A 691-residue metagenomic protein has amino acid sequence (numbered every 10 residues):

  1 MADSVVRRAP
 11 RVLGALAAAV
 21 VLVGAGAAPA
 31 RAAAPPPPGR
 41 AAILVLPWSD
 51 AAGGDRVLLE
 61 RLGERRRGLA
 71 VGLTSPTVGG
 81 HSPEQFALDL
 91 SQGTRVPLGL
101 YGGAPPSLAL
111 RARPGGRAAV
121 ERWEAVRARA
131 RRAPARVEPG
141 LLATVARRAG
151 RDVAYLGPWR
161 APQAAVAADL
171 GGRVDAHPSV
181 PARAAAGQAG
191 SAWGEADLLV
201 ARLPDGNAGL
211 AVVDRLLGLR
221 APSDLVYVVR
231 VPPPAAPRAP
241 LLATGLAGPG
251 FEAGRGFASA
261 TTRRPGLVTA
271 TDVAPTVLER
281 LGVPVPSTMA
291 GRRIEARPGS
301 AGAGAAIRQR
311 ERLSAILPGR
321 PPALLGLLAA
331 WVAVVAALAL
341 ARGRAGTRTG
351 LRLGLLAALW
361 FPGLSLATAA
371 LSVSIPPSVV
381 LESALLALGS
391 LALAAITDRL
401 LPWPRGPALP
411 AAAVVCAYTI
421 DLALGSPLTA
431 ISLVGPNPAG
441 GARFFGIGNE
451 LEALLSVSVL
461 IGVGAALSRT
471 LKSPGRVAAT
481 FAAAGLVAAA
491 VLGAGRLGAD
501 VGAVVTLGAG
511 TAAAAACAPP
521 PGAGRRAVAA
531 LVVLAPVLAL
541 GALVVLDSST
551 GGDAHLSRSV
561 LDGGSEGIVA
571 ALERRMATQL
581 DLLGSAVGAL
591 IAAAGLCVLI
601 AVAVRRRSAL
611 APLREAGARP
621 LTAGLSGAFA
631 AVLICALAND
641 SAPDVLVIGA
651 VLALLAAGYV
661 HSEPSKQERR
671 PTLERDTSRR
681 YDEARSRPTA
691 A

Functional and structural regions predicted by a protein language model:
G14-A25: Bacterial N-terminal signal peptides
A32-P318: Soluble extramembrane regions of membrane proteins in the secretory/endomembrane system
A306-A439, L451-R469: Core alpha-helical transmembrane segments of integral membrane proteins
S314-P322, P436-S456, R496, V560-A589: Short aromatic-rich membrane-water interface segments that cap or initiate transmembrane helices in multi-pass membrane
A330-A336, A384-L401, G448-S468, T506-P520 (+2 more regions): Hydrophobic cores of alpha-helical transmembrane segments in multi-pass inner/ER membrane proteins, independent
A370-P376, L492-V501, L637-D644: Membrane-interface helix caps and helix-loop-helix hairpins in membrane proteins
L401-L409, S473-A479, P520-L534: Membrane-interfacial entry segments at the cytosolic side of transmembrane helices
A488, R525-L531, V537-L543, A554 (+3 more regions): Long, compositionally biased intrinsically disordered regions
